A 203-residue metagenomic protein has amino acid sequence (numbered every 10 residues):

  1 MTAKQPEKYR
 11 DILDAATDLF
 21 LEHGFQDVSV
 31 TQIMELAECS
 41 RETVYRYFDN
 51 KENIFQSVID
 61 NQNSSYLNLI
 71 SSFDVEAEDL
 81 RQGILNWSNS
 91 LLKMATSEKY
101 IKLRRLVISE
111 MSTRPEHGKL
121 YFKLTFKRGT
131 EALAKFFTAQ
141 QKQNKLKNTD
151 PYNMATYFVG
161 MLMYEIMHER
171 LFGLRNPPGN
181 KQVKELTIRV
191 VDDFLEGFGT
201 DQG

Functional and structural regions predicted by a protein language model:
M1-E7, C39, Q202-G203: N-terminal intrinsically disordered/low-complexity leader segments
D11, A15, L19-N53, S57-V58: Helix-turn-helix
Q56-W87, A95, L103, A132-A139: Amphipathic alpha-helical linker/stalk segments
R81-S97, I101, R105-S109, Y152-T156 (+2 more regions): Amphipathic alpha-helical segments that line or abut small-molecule/effector binding pockets and mediate allosteric
K93-A134, N180: Short secondary-structure transition hinges
E131, K135-K142, T156-M161, M167-G203: C-terminal peripheral helix-coil segments that are non-catalytic and often amphipathic
